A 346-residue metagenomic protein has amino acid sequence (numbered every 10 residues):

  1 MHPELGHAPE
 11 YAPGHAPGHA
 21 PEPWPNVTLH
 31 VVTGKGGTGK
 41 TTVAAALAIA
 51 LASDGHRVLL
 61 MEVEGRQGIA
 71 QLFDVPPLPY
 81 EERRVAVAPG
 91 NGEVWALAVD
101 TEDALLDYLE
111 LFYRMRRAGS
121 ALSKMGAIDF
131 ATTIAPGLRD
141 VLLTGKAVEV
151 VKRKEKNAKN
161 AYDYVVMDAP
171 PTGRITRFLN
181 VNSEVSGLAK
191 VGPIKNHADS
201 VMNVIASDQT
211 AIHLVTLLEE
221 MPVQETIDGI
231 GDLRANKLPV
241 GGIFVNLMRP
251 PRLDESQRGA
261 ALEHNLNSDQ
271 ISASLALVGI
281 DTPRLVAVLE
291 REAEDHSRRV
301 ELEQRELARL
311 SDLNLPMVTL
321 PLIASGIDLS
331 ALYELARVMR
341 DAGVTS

Functional and structural regions predicted by a protein language model:
M1-H7, Y11, H15-W24, A206 (+2 more regions): C-terminal lobe/tail of nucleotide-utilizing enzymes
W24, L51-D54, A88-G90, E155-N160 (+2 more regions): Conserved catalytic network of the ASCE P-loop NTPase/AAA+ motor domain
N26-H30: Pre-Walker A (Motif I) flank of P-loop NTPase domains
T33, M61-E62, D168, H213-L217 (+2 more regions): Conserved beta-strand segments of the P-loop GTPase G domain that flank and frequently precede/overlap
T33, T38-V99, L179-N182: Walker A/P-loop NTP-binding active-site region of P-loop NTPases, recognizing the glycine-rich GxxxxGKT/S
Q67-L72, A104-Y108, G173-F178, V223-Q224 (+2 more regions): Switch/connector loops and helix/strand junctions flanking conserved nucleotide-binding motifs in nucleotide-processing
E82-S123: A conserved catalytic-core segment of Leloir-type glycosyltransferases
R117-D228: Phosphate/Mg2+-binding loops and adjacent switch elements in nucleotide/diphosphate-handling enzyme cores
